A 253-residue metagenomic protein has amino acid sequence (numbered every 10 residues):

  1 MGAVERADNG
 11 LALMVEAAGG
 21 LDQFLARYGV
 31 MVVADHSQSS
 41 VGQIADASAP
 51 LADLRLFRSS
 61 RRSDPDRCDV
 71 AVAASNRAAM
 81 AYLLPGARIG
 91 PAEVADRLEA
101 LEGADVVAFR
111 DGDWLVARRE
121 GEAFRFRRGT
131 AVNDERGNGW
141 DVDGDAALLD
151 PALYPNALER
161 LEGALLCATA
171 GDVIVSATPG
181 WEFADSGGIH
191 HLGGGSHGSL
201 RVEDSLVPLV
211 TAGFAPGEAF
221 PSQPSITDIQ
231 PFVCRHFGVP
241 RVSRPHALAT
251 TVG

Functional and structural regions predicted by a protein language model:
M1-L13, E203-L206: Active-site His/acidic residue clusters
A3-A7, G90, S222: Residue-level preference for long, well-ordered alpha-helices that form the structural scaffold of enzyme catalytic
R6, G10-D22, A26, G193-G194 (+1 more regions): Secondary-structure-rich domain cores
M14, G19-W181: Secreted, luminal/periplasmic, and some membrane-associated catalytic domains that remodel anionic oxygen-ester
R55-R88, G194-H236: Substrate-binding rim/cap in mid-to-C-terminal beta-strand-loop elements of soluble/periplasmic
A92-V94, A184-I189, A219-Q223: Short conserved micro-motifs at the rims of enzyme active sites and ligand-binding pockets
V107-G121, D228, G238-G253: Polar, surface-exposed loop/tail segments that function as active-site lids or cofactor/substrate-recognition elements
D134, G144, L148, T169-G171 (+1 more regions): C-terminal, low-complexity/hydrophilic appendages and adjacent surface loops of extracellular/periplasmic anionic
